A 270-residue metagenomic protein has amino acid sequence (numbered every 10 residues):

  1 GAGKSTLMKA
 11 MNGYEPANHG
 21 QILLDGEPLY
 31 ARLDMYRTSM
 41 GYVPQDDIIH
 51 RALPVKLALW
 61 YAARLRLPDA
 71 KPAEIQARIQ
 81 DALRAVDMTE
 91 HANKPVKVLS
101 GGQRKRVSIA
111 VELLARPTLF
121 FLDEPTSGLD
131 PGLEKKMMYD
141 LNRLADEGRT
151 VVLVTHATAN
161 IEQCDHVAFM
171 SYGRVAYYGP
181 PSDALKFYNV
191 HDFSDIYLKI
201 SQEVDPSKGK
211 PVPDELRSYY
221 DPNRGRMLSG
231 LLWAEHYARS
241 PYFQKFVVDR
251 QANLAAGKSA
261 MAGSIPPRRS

Functional and structural regions predicted by a protein language model:
G1, A70-E74, R78, H166-S270: Topological signature of polytopic alpha-helical transporters
N12: Helix-to-loop junction immediately C-terminal to a conserved catalytic motif
Q21-M35: ABC ATPase NBD Q-loop/coupling interface
R51-P68, R78: Q-loop/switch helix immediately C-terminal to the Walker
W60, E74-H91: Conserved ABC ATPase "signature" region
P95-L99: Conserved ABC ATPase signature
E112-L113: ABC ATPase C-loop
F120-E124: Catalytic Walker B motif of ABC-type/P-loop ATPase nucleotide-binding domains
